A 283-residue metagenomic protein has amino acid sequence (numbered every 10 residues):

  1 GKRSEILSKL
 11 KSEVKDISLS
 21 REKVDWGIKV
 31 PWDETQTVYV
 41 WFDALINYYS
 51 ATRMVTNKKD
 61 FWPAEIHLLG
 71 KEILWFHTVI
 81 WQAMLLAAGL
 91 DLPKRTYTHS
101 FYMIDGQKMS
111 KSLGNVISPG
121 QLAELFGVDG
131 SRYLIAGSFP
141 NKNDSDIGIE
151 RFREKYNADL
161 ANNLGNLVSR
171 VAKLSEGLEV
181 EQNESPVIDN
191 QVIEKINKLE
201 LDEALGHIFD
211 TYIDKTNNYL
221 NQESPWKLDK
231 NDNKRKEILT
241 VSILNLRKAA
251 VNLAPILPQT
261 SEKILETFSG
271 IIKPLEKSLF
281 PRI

Functional and structural regions predicted by a protein language model:
G1-G177, E181, I208-F209: Structured secondary-structure scaffolds
K2-R3, R153, L160, L201-A204 (+2 more regions): Residue-level recognition of alpha-helical structural elements
L74, S138, K142, G148-R151 (+2 more regions): Active-site-proximal binding-pocket segments
P93, D202, R247-K248: Active-site lining segments that contact anionic ligands and/or coordinate catalytic metals
Y102-M109, A158-L160, S185-Q191, S269-E276: Short, mixed-charge aromatic SLiMs
G120, I193, A250-V251: Amphipathic alpha-helical segments within well-ordered protein domains
A123, N197, L253-A254: Amphipathic alpha-helical interaction elements
D210-I283: Basic, alpha-helical terminal appendages of large translation-related enzymes
